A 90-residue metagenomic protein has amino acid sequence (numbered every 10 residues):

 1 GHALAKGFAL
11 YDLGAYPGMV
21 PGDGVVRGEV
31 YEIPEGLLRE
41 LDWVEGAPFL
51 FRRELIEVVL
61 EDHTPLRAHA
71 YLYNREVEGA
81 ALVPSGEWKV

Functional and structural regions predicted by a protein language model:
G1-V90: Glycine-aromatic micro-motifs
